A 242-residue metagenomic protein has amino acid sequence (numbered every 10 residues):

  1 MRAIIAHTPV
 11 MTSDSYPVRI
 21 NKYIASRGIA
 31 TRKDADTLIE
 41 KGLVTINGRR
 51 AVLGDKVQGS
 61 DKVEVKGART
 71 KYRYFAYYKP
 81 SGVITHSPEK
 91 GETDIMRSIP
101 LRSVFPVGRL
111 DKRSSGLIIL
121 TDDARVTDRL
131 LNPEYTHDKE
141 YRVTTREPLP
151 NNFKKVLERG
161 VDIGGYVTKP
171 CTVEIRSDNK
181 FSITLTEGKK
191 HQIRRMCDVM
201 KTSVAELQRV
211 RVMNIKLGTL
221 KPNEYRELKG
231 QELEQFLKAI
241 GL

Functional and structural regions predicted by a protein language model:
H7-L242: Basic, flexible Lys/Arg- and Gly-enriched helix-loop patches that mediate nucleic-acid binding at interfaces with rRNA
